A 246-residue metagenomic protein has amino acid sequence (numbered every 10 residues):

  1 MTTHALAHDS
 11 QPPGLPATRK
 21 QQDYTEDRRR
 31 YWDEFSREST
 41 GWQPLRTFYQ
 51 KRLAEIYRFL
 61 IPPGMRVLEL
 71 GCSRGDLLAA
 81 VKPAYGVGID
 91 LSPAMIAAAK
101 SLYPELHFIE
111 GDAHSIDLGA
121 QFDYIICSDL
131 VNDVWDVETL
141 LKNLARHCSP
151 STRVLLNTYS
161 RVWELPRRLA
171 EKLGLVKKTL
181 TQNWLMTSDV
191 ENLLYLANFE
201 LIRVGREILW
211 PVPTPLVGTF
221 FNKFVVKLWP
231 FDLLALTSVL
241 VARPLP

Functional and structural regions predicted by a protein language model:
T2-P62, P215: Conserved class I S-adenosyl-L-methionine
R46, E191, A197-L234: Conserved catalytic loop of SAM-dependent methyltransferase domains
G64-S73: Conserved class I S-adenosyl-L-methionine
S73-H114: Class I SAM-dependent methyltransferase SAM/SAH-binding core
I126: A conserved beta-strand element that flanks and buttresses the S-adenosyl-L-methionine
E138-R153: A short glycine-rich, Lys/Arg-flanked "PGG" loop and its adjoining helix->strand segment in the class I
L155-K177: Conserved class I S-adenosyl-L-methionine
K172-D189: Acceptor-substrate binding/catalytic loop of class I
